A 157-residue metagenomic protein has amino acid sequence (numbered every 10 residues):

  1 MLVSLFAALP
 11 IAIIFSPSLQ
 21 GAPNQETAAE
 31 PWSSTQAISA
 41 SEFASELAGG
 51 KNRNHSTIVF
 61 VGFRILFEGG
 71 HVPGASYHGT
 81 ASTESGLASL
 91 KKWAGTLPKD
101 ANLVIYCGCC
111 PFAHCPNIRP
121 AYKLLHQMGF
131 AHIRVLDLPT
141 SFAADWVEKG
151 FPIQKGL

Functional and structural regions predicted by a protein language model:
L2-G69, Q154-L157: Flexible, polar/low-complexity N-terminal or interdomain linker segments that lie immediately upstream of folded
A28-S34, G79-T80, G108-F112: Second-shell loop/turn segments in exported
I38, E42, F67, P73 (+5 more regions): Extracytoplasmic/secreted proteins, especially bacterial periplasmic and envelope-associated proteins
T57-V61, S76-G79, N102-Y106, R134-L136: Structural recognition of the beta-strand scaffold that forms the well-ordered cores of secreted hydrolase catalytic
F63-F67, S82-E84, C109-A113, P139-A143: Solvent-exposed loop/turn segments at secondary-structure junctions within structured extracellular/periplasmic domains
F67-G79, T83-G86, W93-T96, N102-V104: Mid-length scaffold segments of soluble, non-membrane domains
K91-L138: Catalytic cysteine-centered active loop of the rhodanese-like fold, especially the PTP/DSP P-loop
D145-L157: Active-site neighborhoods of enzymes that stabilize oxyanions during catalysis
